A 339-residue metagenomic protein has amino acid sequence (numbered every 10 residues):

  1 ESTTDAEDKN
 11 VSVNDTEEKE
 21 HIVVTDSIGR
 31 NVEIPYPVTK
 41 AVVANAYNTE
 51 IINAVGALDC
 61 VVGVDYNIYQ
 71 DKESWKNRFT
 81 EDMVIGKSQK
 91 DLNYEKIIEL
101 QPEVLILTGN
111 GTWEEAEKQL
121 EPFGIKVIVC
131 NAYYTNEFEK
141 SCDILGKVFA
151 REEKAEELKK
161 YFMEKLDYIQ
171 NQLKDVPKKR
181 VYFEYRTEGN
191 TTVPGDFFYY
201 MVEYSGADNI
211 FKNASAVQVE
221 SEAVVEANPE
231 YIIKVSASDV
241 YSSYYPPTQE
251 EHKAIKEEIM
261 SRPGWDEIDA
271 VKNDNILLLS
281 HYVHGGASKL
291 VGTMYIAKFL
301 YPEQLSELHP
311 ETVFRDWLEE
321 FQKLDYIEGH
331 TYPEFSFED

Functional and structural regions predicted by a protein language model:
E1-Y36: Short, low-complexity disordered leader/linker segments with a strong preference for bacterial N-terminal type II
E17-H21, N31, E115-N190, D208-K212 (+2 more regions): Extracytoplasmic substrate-binding proteins
S27-G29, M83-E95, A214-S221: Short helix-initiation/N-cap motifs at beta->coil->alpha
N31-P35, N77-I85, Y204-A214: A local structural motif
V32-I34, T49-A54, Y69-S74, G189-P194 (+1 more regions): Short, solvent-exposed loop/turn elements at domain surfaces
K40-A44, V62-D65, G86, V104-T108 (+6 more regions): Structural recognition of the beta-strand scaffold that forms the well-ordered cores of secreted hydrolase catalytic
V43-L100, V104-N110: A short, structured surface patch at a secondary-structure boundary
T192-E267: Flexible, glycine-rich surface segments
